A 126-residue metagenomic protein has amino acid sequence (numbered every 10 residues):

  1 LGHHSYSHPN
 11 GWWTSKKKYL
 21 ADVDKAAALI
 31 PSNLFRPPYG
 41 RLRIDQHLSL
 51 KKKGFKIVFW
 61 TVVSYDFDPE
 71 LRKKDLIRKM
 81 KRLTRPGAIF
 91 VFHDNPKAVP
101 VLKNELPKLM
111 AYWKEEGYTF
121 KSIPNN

Functional and structural regions predicted by a protein language model:
Y6, K16-I44, L48-K51, R78-H93 (+1 more regions): CE4/NodB-like, metal-dependent polysaccharide N-deacetylase domain that modifies extracellular/periplasmic N-acetylated
H8-T14, D66-D68: A short acidic, helix-capping loop that chelates divalent metal ions and anchors anionic groups
W13, K17-L20, G40, K74 (+1 more regions): Soluble non-cytosolic domains of exported or imported proteins
N33, R41, H47-L83, G117-N126: His/Asp/Glu-enriched short active-site or ligand-binding loop at hydrolase and phosphoryl-transfer sites
I44, A98-V99: Short glycine-rich, flexible loops that bind phosphorylated cofactors or substrates
V63-Y65, N95-A98: Short Gly/Pro-enriched loop/turn and capping motifs at secondary-structure junctions
P100-N126: C-terminal domain-boundary segment and adjacent tail
